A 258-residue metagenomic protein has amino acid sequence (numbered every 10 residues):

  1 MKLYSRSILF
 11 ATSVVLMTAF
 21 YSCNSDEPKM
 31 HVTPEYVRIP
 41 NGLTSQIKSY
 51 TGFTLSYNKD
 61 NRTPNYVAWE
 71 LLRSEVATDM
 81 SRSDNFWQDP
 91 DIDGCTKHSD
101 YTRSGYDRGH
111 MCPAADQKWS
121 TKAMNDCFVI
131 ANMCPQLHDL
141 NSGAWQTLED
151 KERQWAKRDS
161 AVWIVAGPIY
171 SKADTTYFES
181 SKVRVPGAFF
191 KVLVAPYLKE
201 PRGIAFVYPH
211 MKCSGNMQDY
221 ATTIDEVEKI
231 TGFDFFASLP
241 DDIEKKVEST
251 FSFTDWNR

Functional and structural regions predicted by a protein language model:
M1-F10: Bacterial N-terminal signal peptides that target proteins for export
S7, M17-R258: Domain-level detector for secreted/extracellular nuclease and nuclease-toxin modules, and for the ENPP-like C-terminal
S13-V15: Hydrophobic membrane-insertion alpha-helices, especially the h-region of bacterial N-terminal signal peptides
